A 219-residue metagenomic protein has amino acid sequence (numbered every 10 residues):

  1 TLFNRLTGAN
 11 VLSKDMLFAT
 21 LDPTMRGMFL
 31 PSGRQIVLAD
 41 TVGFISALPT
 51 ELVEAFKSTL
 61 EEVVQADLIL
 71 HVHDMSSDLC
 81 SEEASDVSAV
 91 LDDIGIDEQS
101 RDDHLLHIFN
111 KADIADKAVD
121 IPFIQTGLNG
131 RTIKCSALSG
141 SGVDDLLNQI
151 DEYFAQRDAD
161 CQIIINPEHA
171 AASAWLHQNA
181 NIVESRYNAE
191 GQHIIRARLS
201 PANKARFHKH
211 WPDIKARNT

Functional and structural regions predicted by a protein language model:
T1-G8, D78, A89-T219: C-terminal-of-GTPase-core extension/linker across diverse P-loop GTPases
T1-L68, H73: Conserved G1/Walker A P-loop phosphate-binding module
S13-D15, L30, Q35-A39, A47-T50 (+5 more regions): Extended hydrophobic-aromatic, low-complexity segments
L17-F18, I36, D74, A84 (+3 more regions): Residue-level detector of alpha-helical recognition elements and their boundaries
P23-G27, R34, V42, T59-Q65 (+7 more regions): Short, surface-exposed, charged/polar-biased interaction segments
T24, T50-V63, V72-G95, Q99 (+1 more regions): Conserved catalytic-core segment of NTP-binding enzymes
